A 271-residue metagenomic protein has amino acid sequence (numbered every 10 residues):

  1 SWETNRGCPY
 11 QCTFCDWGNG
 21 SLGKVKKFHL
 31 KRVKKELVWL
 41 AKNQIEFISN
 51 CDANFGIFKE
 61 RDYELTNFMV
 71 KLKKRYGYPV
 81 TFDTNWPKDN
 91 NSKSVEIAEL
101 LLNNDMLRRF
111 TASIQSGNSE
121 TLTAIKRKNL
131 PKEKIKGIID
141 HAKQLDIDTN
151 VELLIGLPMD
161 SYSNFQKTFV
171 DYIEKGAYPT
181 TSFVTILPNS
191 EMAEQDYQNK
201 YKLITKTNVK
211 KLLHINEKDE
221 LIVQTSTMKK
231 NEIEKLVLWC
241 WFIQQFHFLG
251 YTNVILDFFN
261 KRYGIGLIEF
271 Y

Functional and structural regions predicted by a protein language model:
S1-K31: Canonical Radical SAM [4Fe-4S] cluster-binding loop centered on the CxxxCxxC motif and its immediate flanking residues
Y10, G56-E60, I114-Q115, S119-K126 (+3 more regions): Flexible glycine/acidic-rich beta-alpha junction loops that bind and position SAM and/or redox cofactors in anaerobic
T13-D16, G23, R32, E36-L40 (+4 more regions): Long hydrophobic segments that form regular secondary structure
T13-W17, Q44-N50, I147, L213-E220: Short acidic (Asp/Glu) and glycine-rich catalytic loops that position anionic groups and cofactors
L30-N150, I155-L157: Conserved SAM/AdoMet-binding glycine-rich loop
I48, V80-F82, V151, P179-S182 (+1 more regions): Acidic/polar loop patches that form or flank catalytic/metal-binding clefts of enzymes that bind anionic ligands
T66-F68, T168, D196-K200: Short, hinge-like loop/turn segments at secondary-structure boundaries
E96-A98, P158-E174: Catalytic cores of alpha/beta
